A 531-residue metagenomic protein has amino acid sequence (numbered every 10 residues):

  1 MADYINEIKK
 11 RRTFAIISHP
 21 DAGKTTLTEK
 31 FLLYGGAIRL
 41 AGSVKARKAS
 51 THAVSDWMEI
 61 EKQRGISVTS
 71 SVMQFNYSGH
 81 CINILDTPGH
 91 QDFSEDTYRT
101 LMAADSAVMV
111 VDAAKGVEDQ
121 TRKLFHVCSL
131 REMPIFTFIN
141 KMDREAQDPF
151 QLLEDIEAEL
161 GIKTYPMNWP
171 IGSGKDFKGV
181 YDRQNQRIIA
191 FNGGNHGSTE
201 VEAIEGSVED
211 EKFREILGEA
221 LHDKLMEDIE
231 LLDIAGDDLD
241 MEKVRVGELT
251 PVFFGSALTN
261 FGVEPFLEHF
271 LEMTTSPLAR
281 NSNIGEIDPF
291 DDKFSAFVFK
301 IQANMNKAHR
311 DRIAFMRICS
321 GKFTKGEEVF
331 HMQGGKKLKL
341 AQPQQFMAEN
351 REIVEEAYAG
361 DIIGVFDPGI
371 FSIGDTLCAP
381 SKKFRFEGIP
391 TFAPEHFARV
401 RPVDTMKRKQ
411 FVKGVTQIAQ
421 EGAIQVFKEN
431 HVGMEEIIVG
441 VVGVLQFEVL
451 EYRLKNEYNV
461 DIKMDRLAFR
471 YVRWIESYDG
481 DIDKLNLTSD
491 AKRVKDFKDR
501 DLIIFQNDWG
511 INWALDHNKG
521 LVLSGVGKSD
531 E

Functional and structural regions predicted by a protein language model:
M1-E531: Structural and coupling elements of P-loop NTPases
